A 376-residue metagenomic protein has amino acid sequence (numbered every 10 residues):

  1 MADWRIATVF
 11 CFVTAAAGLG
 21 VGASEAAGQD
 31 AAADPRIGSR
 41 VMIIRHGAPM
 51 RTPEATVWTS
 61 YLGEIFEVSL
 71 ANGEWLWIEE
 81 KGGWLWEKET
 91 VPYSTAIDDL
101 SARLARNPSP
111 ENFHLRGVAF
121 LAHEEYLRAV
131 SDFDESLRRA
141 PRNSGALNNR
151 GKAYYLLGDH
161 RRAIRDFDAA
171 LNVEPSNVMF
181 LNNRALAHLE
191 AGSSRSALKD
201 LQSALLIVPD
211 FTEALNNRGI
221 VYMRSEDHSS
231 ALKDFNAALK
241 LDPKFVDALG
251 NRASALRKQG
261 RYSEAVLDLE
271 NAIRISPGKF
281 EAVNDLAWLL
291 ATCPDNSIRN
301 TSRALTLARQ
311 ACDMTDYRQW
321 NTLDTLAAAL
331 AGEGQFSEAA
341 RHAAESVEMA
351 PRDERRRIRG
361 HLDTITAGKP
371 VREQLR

Functional and structural regions predicted by a protein language model:
Q29-N72: Beta-loop motif signature
D30-S39, E54, W77-E111, L115: Boundary regions of SH3-family modules and the immediately adjacent low-complexity/disordered segments in eukaryotic
A102-R103, E135-S136, A169-A170, S203-A204 (+4 more regions): Canonical positions in the second alpha-helix
R106, R139, V173, I207 (+4 more regions): Structural marker of alpha-solenoid helical repeat scaffolds
E111-L121, G145-L156, M179-E190, E213-R224 (+3 more regions): Conserved alpha-helical positions within TPR/SEL1-like repeat arrays
T292-S302, T306, Q310-R376: Terminal, low-structured helical/coil segments at or just beyond the last alpha-helical repeat
